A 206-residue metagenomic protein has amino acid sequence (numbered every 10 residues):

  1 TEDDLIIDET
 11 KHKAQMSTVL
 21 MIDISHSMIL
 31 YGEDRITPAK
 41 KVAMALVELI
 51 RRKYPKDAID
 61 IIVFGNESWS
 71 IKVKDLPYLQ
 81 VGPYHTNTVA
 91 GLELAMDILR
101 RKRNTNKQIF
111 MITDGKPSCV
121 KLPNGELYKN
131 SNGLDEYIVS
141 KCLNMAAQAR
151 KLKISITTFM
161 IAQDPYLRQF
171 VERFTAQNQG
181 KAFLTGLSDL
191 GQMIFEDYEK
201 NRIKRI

Functional and structural regions predicted by a protein language model:
T1-V19, H26-E33, R52-P55: Acidic, polar low-complexity linker/tail segments
D8-H12, I61, R100-K102: Replace "in large, NTP-powered and nucleic-acid-processing enzymes" with "in large, NTP-powered factors and other
L20, I61-V63, I109-M111, I156-M160: Structural beta-sheet core signal
D23, D114: Conserved acidic
T37-K53, I61-I62: An active-site-proximal "capping" alpha-helix that borders the catalytic cofactor pocket
I59, S68-I71, L76-F110, P117-C119 (+2 more regions): Von Willebrand factor
G82-T86, G115-Q177: VWA/integrin I-like adhesion module and closely mimicked acidic/polar interface patches used
S155-I206: Von Willebrand factor A/integrin I-like adhesion domains
